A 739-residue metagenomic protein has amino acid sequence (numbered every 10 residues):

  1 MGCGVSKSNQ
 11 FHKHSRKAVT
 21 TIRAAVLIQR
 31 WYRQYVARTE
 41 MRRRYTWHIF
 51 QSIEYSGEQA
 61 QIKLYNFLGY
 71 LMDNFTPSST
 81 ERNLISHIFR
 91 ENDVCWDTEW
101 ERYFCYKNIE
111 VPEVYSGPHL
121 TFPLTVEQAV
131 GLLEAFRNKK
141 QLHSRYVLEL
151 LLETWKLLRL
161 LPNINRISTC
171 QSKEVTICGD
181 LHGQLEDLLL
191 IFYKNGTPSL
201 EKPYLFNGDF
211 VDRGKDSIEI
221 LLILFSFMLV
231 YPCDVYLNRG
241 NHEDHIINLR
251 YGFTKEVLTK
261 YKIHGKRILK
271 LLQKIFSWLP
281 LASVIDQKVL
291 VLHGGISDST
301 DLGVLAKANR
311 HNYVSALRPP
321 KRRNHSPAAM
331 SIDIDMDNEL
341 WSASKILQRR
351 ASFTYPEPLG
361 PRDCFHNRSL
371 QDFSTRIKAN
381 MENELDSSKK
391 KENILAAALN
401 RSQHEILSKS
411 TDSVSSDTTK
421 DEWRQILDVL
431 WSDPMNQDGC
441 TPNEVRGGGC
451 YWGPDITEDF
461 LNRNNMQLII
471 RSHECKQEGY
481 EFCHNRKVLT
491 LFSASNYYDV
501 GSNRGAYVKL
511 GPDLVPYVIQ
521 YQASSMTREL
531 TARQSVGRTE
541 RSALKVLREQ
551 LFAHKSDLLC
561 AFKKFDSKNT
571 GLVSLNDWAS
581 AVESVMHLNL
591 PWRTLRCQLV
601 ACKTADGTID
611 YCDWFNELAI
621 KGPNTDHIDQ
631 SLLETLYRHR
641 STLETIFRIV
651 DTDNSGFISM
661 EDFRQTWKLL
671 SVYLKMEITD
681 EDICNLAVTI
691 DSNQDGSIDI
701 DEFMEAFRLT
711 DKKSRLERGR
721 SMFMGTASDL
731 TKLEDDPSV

Functional and structural regions predicted by a protein language model:
M1-L142, Y146, L152-E153, S714-E717: Calmodulin-binding regulatory segments centered on IQ motifs and their flanking, Ser/Pro-rich intrinsically disordered
M41-F50, V147-L150, I167-V175, N207-G208 (+13 more regions): Short amphipathic alpha-helical segments embedded in low-complexity Lys/Glu-rich regions
R90, C95-L148, E256-L258, V289 (+4 more regions): Active-site-proximal loop/helix segment associated with metal-binding centers of metalloenzymes
T154, D180, D209, L224 (+5 more regions): Divalent metal-coordination and catalytic microenvironments
I177-G179, Y204-G208, V235-G240, V291-L292 (+3 more regions): Active-site neighborhood of phospho(di)ester-bond hydrolases with catalytic His/Asp-centered motifs
C178, G183-L249, K255, H264 (+1 more regions): Core catalytic region of metal-dependent phosphoesterases/phosphodiesterases, especially metallo-beta-lactamase-like
D557-L572, P591-E617, R640-S655, T679-I700 (+1 more regions): Primarily EF-hand calcium-binding motifs
L572-N589, Y611-P623, I658-L674, I700-D711: Amphipathic regulatory helices of Ca2+-sensor modules
